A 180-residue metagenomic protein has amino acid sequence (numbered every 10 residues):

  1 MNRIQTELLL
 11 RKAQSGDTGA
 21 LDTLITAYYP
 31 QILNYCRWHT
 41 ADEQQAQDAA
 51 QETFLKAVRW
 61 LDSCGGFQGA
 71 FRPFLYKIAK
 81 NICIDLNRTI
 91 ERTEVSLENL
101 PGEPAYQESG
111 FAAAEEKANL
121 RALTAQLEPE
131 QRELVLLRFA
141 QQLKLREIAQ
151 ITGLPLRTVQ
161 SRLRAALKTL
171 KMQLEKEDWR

Functional and structural regions predicted by a protein language model:
M1-R3, K12, A113, K117 (+2 more regions): C-terminal edge and immediately downstream basic/flexible tail or linker adjoining helix-turn-helix-like DNA-binding
R3, D85, R92-A122: Internal acidic/polar
L10-N34: A short, charge-rich alpha-helical start-of-domain segment used by transcription regulators
Q14-S15, E52-A70, T89-E91: Sigma70-family region 2
I25-E43, W60, T124, T169 (+1 more regions): Amphipathic, Lys/Arg- and hydrophobic-enriched alpha-helical face
D48-L55, G69-N81: Structural recognition of an alpha-helix C-terminal capping motif at a helix-to-coil junction
D62-G66, K77-L97: Arg/Lys-rich amphipathic alpha helix in sigma70-family domain 2
I84, Q131, A140, R146-E177: DNA-recognition helix of helix-turn-helix
